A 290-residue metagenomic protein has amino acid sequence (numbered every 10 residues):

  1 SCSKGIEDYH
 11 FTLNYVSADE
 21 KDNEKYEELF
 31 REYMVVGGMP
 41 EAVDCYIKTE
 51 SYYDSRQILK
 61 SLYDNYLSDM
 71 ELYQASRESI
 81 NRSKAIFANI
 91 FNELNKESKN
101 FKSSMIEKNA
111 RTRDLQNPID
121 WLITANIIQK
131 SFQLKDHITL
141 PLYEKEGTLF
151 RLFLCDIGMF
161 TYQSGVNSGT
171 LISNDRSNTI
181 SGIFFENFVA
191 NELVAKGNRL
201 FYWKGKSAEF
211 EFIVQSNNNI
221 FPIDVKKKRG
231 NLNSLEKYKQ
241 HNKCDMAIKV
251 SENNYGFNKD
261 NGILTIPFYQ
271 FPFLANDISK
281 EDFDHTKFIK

Functional and structural regions predicted by a protein language model:
S1-C2, V189, L193, F210-R229 (+1 more regions): Conserved catalytic cores of phosphodiester-cleaving nucleases, focusing on short active-site segments
S3-L62: Amphipathic alpha-helical "lid/sensor" segments that cap RecA-like P-loop NTPase cores
Y26, L115, E186, N231-S234: Amphipathic coiled-coil/heptad-repeat helices and related helical stalk/stem segments that mediate oligomerization
M39, V43-F210, V214: Accessory nucleic acid-recognition modules appended to NTPase machines
D156, F201, K206, L232 (+1 more regions): Nucleic-acid endonuclease domains
K227-Y269: Catalytic cores of nucleic-acid endonucleases
Y255-K290: Domain-level recognition of nuclease-like catalytic cores that cleave nucleotide substrates
